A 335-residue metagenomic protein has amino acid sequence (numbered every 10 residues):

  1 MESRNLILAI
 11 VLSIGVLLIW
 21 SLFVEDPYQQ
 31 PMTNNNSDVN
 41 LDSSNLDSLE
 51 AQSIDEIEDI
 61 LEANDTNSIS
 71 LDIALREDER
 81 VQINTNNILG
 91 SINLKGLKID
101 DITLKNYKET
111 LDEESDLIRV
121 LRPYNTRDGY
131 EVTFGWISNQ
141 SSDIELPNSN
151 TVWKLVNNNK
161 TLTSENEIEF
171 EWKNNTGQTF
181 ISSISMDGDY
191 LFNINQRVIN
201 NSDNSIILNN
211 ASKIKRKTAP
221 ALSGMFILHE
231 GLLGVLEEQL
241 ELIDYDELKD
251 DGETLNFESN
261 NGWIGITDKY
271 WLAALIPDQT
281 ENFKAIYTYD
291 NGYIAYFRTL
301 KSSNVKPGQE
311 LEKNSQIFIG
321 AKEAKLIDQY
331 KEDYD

Functional and structural regions predicted by a protein language model:
M1-A9: Membrane interfacial helix-start segments of signal peptides and signal-anchor transmembrane helices
S13, L22-L117: Juxtamembrane extramembrane loops of integral membrane proteins
I73-L75, R80, N84-Y334: Soluble non-transmembrane domains of integral membrane proteins
